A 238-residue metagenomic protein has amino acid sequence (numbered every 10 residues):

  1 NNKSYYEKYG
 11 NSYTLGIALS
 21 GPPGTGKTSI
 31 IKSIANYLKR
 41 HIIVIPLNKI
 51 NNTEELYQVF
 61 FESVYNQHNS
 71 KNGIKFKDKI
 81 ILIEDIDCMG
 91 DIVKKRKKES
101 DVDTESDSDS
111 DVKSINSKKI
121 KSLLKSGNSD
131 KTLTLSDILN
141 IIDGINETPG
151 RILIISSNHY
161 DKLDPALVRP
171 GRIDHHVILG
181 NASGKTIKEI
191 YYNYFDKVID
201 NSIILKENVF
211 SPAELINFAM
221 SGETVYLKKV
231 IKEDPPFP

Functional and structural regions predicted by a protein language model:
N2-S202: Walker A/P-loop NTP-binding motif of AAA+ ATPase domains
G150, V177, N181-P238: Conserved AAA+ ATPase small/helical "lid" subdomain
